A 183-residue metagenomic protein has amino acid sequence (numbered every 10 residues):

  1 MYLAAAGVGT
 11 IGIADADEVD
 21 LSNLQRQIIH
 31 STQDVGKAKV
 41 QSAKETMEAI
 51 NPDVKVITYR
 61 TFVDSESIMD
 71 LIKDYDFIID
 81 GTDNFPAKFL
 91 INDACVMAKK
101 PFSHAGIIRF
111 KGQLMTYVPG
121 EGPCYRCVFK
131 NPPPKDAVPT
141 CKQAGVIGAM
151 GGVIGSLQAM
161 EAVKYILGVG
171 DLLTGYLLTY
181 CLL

Functional and structural regions predicted by a protein language model:
M1-L183: Adenine nucleotide-associated cytosolic modules
